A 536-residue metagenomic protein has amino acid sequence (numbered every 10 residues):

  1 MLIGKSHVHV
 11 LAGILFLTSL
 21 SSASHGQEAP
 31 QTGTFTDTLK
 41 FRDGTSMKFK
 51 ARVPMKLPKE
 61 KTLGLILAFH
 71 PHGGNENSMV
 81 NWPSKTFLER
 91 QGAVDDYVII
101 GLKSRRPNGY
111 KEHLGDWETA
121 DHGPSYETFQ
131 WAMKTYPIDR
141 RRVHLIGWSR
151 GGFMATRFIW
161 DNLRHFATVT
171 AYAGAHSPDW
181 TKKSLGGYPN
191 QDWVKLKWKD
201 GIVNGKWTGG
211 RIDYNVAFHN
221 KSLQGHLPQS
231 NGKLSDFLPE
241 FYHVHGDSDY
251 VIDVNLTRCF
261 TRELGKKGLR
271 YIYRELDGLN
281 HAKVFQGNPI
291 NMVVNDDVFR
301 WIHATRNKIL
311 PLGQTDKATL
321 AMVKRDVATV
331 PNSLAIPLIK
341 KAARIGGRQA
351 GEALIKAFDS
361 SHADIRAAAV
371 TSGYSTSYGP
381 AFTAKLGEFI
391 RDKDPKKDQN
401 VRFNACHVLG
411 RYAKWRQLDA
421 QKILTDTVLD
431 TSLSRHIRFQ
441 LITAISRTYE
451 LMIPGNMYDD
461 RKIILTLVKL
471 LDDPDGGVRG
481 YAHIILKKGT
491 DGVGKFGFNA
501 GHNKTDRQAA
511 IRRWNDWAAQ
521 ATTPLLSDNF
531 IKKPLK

Functional and structural regions predicted by a protein language model:
S24-L65, R150, L196-D213, Y271 (+3 more regions): A domain-start/cap signature at the N-terminus of enzymes
L57-G109, P178-D179: Short substrate-entry loop that stabilizes the transition state in hydrolases
S78-S84, F158-L234: Mobile cap/lid helix-loop segments that gate and shape the active-site cleft of serine hydrolases
G115-Y136: Alpha/beta-hydrolase active-site loop
G147-R157: Glycine-rich nucleophile elbow surrounding the catalytic serine of serine-hydrolase chemistry
V244, Y250-M322: C-terminal catalytic histidine-bearing segment of alpha/beta-hydrolase fold enzymes
G313-R325, G347-D359, Y378-D392, W415-L429 (+2 more regions): Amphipathic alpha-helical scaffolding segments comprising HEAT/armadillo-like alpha-solenoid repeats
R325, N332-G347, A353-K356, D364-G379 (+3 more regions): Structural detector for internal amphipathic alpha-helices that build alpha-solenoid repeat scaffolds
